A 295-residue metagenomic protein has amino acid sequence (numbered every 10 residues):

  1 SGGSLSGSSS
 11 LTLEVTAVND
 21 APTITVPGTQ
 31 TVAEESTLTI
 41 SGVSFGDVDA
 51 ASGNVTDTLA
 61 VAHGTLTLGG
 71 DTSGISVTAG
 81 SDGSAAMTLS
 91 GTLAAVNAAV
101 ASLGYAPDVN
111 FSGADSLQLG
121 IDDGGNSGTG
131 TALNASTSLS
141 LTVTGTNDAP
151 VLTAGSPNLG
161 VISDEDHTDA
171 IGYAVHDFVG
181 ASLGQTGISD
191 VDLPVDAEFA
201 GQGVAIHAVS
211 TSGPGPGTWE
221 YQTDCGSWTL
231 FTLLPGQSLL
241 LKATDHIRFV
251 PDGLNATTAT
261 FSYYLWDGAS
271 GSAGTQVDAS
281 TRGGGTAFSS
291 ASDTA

Functional and structural regions predicted by a protein language model:
S1-A295: Extracellular glycosylation-rich, acidic/polar low-complexity regions of adhesion- and matrix-associated proteins
